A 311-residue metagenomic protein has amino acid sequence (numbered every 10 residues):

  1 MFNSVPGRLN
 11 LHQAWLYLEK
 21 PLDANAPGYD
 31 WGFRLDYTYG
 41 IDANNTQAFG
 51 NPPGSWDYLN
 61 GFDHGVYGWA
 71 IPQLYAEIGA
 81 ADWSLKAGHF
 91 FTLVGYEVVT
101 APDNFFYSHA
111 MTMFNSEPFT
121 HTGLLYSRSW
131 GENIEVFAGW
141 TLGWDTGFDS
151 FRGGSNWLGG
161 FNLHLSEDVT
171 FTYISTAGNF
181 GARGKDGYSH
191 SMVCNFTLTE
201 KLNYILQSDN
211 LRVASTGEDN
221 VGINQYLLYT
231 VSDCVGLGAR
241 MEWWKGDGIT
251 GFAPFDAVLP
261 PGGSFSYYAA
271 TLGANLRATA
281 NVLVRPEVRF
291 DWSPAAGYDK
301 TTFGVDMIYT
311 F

Functional and structural regions predicted by a protein language model:
M1-H12, N44-L163, T172-A177, A253-L259: Surface-exposed coil loops of outer-membrane beta-barrel proteins
H12-L16, W69-A76, T120-L124, S155-G159 (+5 more regions): Hydrophobic, lipid-facing positions within transmembrane beta-strands of outer-membrane proteins
Q13-W15, Y37-A43, A80, H89-L93 (+6 more regions): Transmembrane beta-strands of outer-membrane beta-barrel pores
L18-L22, E77-A80, S127-S129, L163-L165 (+5 more regions): Residue-level signature of outer-membrane beta-barrel architecture
L22-W31, D82, V94, N133 (+5 more regions): Short loop/turn motifs that connect adjacent beta-strands in outer-membrane beta-barrel proteins
Y29-L35, L85-A87, E135-A138, E167-Y173 (+5 more regions): Transmembrane beta-strands of outer-membrane beta-barrel proteins
N133-E135, R152-S264, Y268: Detector for outer-membrane/organellar transmembrane beta-barrel domains, recognizing the amphipathic beta-strand
L276-R277, V282, D299-F311: Outer-membrane beta-barrel "beta-signal"
